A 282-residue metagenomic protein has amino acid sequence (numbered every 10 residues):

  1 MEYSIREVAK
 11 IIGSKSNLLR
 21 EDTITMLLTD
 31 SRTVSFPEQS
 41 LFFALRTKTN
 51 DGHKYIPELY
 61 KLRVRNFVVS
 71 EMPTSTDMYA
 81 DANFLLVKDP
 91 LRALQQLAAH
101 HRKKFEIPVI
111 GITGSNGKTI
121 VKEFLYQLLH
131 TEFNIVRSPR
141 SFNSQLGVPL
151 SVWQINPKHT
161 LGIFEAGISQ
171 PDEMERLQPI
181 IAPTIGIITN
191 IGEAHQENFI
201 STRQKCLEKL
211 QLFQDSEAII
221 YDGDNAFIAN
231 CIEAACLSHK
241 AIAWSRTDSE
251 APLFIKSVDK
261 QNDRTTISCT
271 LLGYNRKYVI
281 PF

Functional and structural regions predicted by a protein language model:
M1-Q96: N-terminal leader/targeting and accessory segments in enzymes
R6-A9, R92-G223, F227-K240: Phosphate-binding loop of NTP-binding sites
T29, A44, V69, L86-V87 (+6 more regions): Structural signal for conserved beta-strand scaffold positions within catalytic alpha/beta enzyme cores
F43-R46, S138-P139, F164-E165, Y278-P281: Thr-Gly-centered strand-to-loop micro-motif
V68-S75, G223-F227, R246-T247: Short, polar loop motifs at secondary-structure junctions
Y79-K88, L237-I242, F254: Active-site regions of enzymes building and remodeling cell-envelope glycoconjugates
T202-R203, H239-F282: Adenine nucleotide phosphate-binding catalytic loops in nucleotide-utilizing enzymes
